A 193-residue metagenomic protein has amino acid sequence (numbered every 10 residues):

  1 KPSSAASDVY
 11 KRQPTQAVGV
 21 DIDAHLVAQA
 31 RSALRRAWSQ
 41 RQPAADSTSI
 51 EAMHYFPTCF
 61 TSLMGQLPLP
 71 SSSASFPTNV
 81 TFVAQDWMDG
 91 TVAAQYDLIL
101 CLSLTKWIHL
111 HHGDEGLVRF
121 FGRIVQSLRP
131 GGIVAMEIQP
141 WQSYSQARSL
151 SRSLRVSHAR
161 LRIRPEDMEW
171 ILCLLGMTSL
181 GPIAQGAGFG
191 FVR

Functional and structural regions predicted by a protein language model:
K1-A6, Y10: Single conserved hydrophobic/aromatic residue that forms the stacking wall/gate of nucleotide- or nucleobase-binding
Q16-D21: Conserved SAM-binding motif I beta-strand of class I
A30-R31: Conserved SAM-binding loop
R36-G90: S-adenosyl-L-methionine
P43, A147-A184, G188-V192: Conserved Class I S-adenosyl-L-methionine
D89-I99: A short acidic, Gly/Pro-enriched loop at the edge of an enzyme's catalytic core that lines a small-molecule cofactor
G116-P130: A short glycine-rich, Lys/Arg-flanked "PGG" loop and its adjoining helix->strand segment in the class I
P130-S143: Conserved beta-strand signature within the Rossmann-like core of class I S-adenosyl-L-methionine
